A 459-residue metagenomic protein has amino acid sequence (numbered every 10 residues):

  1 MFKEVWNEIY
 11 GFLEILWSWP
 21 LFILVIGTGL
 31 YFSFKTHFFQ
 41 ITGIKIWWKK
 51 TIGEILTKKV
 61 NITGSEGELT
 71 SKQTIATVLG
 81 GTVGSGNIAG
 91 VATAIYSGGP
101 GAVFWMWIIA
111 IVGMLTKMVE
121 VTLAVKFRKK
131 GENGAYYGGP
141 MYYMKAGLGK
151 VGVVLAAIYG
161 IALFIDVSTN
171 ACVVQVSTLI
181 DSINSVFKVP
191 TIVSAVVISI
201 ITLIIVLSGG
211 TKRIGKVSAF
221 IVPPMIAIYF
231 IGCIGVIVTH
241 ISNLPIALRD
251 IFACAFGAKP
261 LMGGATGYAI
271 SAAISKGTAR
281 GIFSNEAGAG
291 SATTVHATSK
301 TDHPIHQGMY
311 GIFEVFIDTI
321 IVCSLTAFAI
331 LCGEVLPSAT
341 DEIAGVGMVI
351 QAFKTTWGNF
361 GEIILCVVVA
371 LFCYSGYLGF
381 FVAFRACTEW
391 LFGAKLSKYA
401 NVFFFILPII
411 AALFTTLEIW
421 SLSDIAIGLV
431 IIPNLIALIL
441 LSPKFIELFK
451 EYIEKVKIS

Functional and structural regions predicted by a protein language model:
M1-S85, I95-A102, G113, I409 (+1 more regions): N-terminal alpha-helical transmembrane segments of multi-pass membrane transport and channel/translocase proteins
F2, K35-Q40, G86-V91, V167-I180 (+5 more regions): Transmembrane helix-loop junctions in multi-pass membrane proteins
L24-Y31, K35-W48, Y159, V176-I183 (+3 more regions): Membrane-interface loop-to-helix entry segments
F32-S33, I109-G134, M141, K145-S177 (+2 more regions): Helix-loop-helix module between adjacent transmembrane segments
F38-L69, T93-A102, W107, L115-K150 (+4 more regions): Flexible loop linkers connecting adjacent transmembrane helices in multi-pass alpha-helical membrane transporters
K59-Y96, L123-G147, I158-F164, G267-F316: Alpha-helical membrane segments and immediately flanking helix-loop junctions that form or couple to the substrate/ion
V112-E120, V196-T211, V222-S242, S275 (+3 more regions): Selective recognition of specific alpha-helical transmembrane segments in multi-pass small-molecule
E120-E132, I234-D250, A258-A265, T298-S299 (+2 more regions): Extracellular/periplasmic helix-exit of transmembrane alpha-helices
